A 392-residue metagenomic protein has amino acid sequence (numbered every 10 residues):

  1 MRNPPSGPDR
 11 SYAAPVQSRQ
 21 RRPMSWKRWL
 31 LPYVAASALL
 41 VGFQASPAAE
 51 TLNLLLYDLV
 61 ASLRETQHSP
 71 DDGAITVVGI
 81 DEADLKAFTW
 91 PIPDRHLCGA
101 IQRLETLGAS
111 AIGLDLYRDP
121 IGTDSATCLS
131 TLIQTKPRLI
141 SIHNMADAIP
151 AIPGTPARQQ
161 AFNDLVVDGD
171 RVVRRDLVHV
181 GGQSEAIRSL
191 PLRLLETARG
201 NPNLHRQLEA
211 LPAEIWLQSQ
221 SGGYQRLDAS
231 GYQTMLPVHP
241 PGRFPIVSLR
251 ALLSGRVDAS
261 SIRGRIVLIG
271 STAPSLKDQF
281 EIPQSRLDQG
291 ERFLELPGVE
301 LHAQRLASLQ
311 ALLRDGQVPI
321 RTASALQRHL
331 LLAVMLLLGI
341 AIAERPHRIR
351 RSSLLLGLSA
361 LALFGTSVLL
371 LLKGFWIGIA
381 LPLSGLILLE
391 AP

Functional and structural regions predicted by a protein language model:
R2-N3, G7-G222, I262-R348, S359: Non-transmembrane functional regions of envelope-associated proteins
S6-R10, H239, S384: Intrinsically disordered, low-complexity segments enriched in proline/serine/threonine
P93, S248, G378-I379: A diffuse structural propensity rather than consistent per-protein peaks
H205-V257: Substrate-access "cap/lid" subdomains that shape and gate the entrance to catalytic or ligand-binding pockets
L249, L253-R256, L276, F293 (+2 more regions): Membrane-interface module
L252-L253, Q310, L371: Hydrophobic residues in alpha-helical segments
R321-P392: Transmembrane alpha-helical segments that form the functional core of multipass membrane systems
